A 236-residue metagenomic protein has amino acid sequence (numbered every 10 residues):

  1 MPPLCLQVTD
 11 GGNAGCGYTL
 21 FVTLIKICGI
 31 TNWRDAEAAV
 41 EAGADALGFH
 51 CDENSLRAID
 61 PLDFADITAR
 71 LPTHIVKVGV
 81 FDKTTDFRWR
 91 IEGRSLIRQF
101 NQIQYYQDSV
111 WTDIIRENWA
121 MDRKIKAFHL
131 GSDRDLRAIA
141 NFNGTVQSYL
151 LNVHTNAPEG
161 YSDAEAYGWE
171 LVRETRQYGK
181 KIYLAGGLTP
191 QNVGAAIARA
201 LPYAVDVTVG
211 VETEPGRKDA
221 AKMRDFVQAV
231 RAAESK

Functional and structural regions predicted by a protein language model:
K26-C28, H50-L56, K77-T84, W89-E117 (+3 more regions): Catalytic beta/alpha-barrel core
A39, Y149, G168, A196 (+2 more regions): Conserved, mostly hydrophobic/aromatic
A42, L96-R98, G144-T145, R199-A200: Structural motif
D45-S55, Y105-W111, H154-T155, A200-M223: Glycine-rich phosphate-binding active-site loops on the catalytic face of alpha/beta enzymes
P61-G79, W169-Y178, F226, V230: Alpha-helix-loop-beta-strand connector modules within alpha/beta enzyme cores
L62-T68, T208-K236: C-terminal helical cap(s) of enzyme catalytic domains, especially alpha/beta-barrels
L184-A195, E212: A C-terminal functional module that forms or caps the active site or interfaces directly with catalytic machinery
